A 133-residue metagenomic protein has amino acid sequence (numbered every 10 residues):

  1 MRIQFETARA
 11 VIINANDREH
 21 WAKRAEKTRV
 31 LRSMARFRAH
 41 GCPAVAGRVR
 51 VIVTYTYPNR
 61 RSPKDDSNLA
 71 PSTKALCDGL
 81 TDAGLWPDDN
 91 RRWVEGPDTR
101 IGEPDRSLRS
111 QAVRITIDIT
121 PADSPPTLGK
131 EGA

Functional and structural regions predicted by a protein language model:
M1-A133: Catalytic phosphate/metal-binding cores of nucleic-acid and nucleotide-processing enzymes, i.e., regions that mediate
